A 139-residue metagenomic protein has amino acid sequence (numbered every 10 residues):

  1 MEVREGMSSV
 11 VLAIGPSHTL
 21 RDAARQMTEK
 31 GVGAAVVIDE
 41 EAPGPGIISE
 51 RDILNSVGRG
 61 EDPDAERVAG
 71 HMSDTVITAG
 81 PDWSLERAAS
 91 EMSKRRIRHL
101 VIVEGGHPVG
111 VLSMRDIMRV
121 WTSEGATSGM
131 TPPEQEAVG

Functional and structural regions predicted by a protein language model:
M1-V10, S49-T78, S84-S93, P108 (+1 more regions): Tandem CBS (Bateman) regulatory domains
G6, M27-K30, A35-R51, M92 (+1 more regions): A glycine-centered beta-loop-beta connector
I14-G31, I38, A79-R96, V103 (+1 more regions): The conserved cystathionine-beta-synthase
